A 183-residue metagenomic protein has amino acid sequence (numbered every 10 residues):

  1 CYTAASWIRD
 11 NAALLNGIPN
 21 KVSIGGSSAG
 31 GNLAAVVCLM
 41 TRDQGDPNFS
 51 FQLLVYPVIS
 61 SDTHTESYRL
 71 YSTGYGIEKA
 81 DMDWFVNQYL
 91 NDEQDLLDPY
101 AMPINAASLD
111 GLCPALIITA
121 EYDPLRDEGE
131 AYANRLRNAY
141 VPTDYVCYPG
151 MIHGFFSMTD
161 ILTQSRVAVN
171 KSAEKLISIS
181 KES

Functional and structural regions predicted by a protein language model:
C1-S183: Alpha/beta-hydrolase superfamily serine-hydrolase fold, recognizing
